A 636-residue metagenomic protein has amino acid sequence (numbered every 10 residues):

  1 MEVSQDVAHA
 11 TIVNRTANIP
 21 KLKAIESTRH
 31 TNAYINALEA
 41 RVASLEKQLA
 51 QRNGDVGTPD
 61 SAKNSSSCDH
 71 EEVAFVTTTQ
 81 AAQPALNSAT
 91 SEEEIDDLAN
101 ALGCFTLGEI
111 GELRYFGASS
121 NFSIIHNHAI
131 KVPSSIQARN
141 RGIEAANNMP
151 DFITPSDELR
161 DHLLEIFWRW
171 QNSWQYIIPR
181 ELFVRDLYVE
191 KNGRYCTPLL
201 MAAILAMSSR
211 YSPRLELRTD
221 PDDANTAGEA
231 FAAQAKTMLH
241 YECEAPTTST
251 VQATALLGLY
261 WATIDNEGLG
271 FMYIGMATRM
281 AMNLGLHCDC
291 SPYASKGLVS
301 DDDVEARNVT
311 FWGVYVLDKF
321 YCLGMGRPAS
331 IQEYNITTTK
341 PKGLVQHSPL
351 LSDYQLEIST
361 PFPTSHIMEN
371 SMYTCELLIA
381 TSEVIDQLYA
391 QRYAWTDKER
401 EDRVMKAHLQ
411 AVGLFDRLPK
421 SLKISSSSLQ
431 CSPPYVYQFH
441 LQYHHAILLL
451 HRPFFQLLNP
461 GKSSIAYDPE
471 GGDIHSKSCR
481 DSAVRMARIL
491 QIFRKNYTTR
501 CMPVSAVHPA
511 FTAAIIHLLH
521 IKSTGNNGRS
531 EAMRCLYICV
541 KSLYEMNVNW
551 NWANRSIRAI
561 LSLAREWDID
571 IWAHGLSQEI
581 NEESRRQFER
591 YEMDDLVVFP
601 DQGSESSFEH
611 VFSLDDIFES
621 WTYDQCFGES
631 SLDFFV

Functional and structural regions predicted by a protein language model:
M1-A81, N192, H287-S295, V299 (+1 more regions): N-terminal zinc-finger DNA-binding module, primarily the fungal Zn(2)-Cys(6)
T28-R41, N148-D161, F183-A202, P221-N335 (+6 more regions): Extended, leucine-rich alpha-helical cores of fungal transcription factors
E46, N53-D55, P59-D60, F415 (+6 more regions): Coiled-coil heptad-register positions
C68-I110, S464, E470, I474 (+1 more regions): C-terminal, low-complexity intrinsically disordered regions in eukaryotic proteins
C68-W170, M207, P361-H366, S371 (+1 more regions): Intrinsically disordered, low-complexity activation-like regions
W174-D186: Eukaryotic beta-rich interaction modules
A206-D220, F455: A short secondary-structure junction motif
L344-S359: A short, charged helix-loop
